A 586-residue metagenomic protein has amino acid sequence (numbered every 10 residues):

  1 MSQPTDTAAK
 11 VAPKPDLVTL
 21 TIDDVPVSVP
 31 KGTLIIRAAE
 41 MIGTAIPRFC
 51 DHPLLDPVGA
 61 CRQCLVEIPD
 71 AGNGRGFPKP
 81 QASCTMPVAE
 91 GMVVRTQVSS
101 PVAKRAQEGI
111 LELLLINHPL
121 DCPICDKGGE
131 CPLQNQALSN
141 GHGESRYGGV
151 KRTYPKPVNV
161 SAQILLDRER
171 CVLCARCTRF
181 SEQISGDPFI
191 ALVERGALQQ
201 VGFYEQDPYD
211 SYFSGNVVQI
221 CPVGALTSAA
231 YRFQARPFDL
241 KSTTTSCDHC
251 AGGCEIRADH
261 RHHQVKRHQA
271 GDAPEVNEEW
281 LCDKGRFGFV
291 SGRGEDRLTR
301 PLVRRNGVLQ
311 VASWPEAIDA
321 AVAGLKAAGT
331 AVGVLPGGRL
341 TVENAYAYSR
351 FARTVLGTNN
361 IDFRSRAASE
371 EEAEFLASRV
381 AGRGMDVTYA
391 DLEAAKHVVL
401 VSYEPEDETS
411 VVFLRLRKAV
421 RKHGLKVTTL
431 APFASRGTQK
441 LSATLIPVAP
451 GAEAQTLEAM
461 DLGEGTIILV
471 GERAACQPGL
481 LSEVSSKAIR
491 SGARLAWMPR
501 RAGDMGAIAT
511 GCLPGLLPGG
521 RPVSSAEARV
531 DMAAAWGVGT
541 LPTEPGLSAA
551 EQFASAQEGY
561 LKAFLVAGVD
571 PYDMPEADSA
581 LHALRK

Functional and structural regions predicted by a protein language model:
M1-T19: Terminal leader/tail segments of proteins
S2-T7, R62-D248, G252-I256, R261-H268: Fe-S ferredoxin-like electron-transfer domains and their immediately adjacent linker/connector regions across
P13-D23, M92-V94, L298-R305: Short, contiguous pre-domain boundary segments
I22-V25, R261: Short strand-turn-strand beta-turns centered on an Asx-Gly dipeptide
D24, H52, D167-R168: Aromatic-flanked redox-active Cys/Sec active sites in thiol-based oxidoreductases, especially the WC-centered
T33-R37, P87, T341, S548: Short, structural beta-strand-to-alpha-helix junction motif
I35-P69: A basic, amphipathic helix-loop patch mediating RNA/tRNA/ribosome contacts
L115, P119, D167-E169, C174 (+4 more regions): Catalytic alpha/large subunits of respiratory electron-transfer oxidoreductases, centered on bis-MGD molybdoenzymes
